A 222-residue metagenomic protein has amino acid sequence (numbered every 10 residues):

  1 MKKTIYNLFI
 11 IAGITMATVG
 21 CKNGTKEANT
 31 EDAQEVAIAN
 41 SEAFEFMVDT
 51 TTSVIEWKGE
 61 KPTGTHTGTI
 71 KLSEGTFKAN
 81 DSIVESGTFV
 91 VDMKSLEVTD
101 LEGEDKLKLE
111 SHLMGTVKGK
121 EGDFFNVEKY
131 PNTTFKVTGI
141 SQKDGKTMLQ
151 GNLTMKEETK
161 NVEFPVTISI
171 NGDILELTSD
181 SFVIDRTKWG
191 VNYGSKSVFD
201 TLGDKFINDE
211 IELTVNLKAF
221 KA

Functional and structural regions predicted by a protein language model:
M1-F9: Bacterial N-terminal signal peptides that target proteins for export
A17-G20: C-terminal motif of bacterial Sec signal peptides marking the signal peptidase cleavage site
K22-A222: Low-complexity, acidic/polar, glycine-enriched regions of mature
